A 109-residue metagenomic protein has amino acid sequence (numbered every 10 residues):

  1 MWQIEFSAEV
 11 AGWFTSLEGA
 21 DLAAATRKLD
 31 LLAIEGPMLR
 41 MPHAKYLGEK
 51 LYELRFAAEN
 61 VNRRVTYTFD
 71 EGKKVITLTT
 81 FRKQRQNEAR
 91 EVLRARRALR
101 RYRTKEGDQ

Functional and structural regions predicted by a protein language model:
M1-N62, E71-V75, F81-Q109: Basic, Lys/Arg-enriched alpha-helical interface segments
R64-T66: Short acidic loop-to-beta-strand element that houses the catalytic metal-binding Asp/Glu of nuclease active sites
